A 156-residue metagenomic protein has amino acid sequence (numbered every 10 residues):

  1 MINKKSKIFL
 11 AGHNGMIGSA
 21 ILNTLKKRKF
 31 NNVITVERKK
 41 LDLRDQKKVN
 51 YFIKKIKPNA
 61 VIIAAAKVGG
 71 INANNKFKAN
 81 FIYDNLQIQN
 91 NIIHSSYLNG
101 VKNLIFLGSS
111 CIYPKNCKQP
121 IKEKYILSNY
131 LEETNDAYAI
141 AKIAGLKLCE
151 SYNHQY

Functional and structural regions predicted by a protein language model:
I2-R28: N-terminal Rossmann NAD(P)H-binding glycine-rich loop of SDR-like oxidoreductase domains
A11, V36, V61-K67, L104-S110: SDR active-site strand-loop-helix element
R28-Y51: Adenosine-cofactor binding site in Rossmann-like domains, unifying the SAM/SAH pocket of S-adenosylmethionine-dependent
D45, A60, D84-I88, N103 (+2 more regions): Conserved cofactor-binding/catalytic machinery of classical short-chain dehydrogenase/reductase
Q46-L86, L98: NAD(P)H-binding glycine-rich loop region in Rossmannoid oxidoreductase-like domains and their noncatalytic homologs
N90-N135: Conserved Rossmann-fold NAD(P)-dependent oxidoreductase catalytic core, especially the SDR/UDP-sugar
N91, E133-Y156: Active-site Tyr-X1-5-Lys
